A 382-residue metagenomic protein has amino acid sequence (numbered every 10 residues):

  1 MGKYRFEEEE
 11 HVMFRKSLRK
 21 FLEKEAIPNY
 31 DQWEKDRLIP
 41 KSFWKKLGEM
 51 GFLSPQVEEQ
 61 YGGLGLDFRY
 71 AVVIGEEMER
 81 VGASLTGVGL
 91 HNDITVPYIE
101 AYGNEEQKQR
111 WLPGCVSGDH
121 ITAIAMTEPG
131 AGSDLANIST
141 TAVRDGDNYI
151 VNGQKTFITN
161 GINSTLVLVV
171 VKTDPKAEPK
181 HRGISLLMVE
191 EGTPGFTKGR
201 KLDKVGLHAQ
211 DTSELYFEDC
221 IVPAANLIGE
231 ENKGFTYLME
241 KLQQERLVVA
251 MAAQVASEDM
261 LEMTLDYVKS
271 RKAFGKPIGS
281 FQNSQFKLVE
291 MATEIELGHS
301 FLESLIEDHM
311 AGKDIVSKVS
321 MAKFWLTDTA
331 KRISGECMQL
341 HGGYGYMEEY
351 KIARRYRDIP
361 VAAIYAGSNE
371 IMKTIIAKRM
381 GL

Functional and structural regions predicted by a protein language model:
M1-V81, L85, Y102-Q107, G114-D119 (+5 more regions): Alpha-helical interface subdomain recognition
G51, I74-E79, V170-K172, M188-P194 (+1 more regions): Short Ser/Thr-interspersed hydrophobic loop/turn segments at strand-loop and sheet-helix junctions that line or gate
L66, D134-A136, N160-T165, P179-G183 (+2 more regions): Short glycine/proline-enriched turns and hinge-like loops at secondary-structure junctions
V88, C115, G130-S133, F157-N160 (+2 more regions): Short Gly/Pro-enriched turn/cap motifs at secondary-structure boundaries
G118-M126, L168-V170: A short, Trp-centered hydrophobic/proline-enriched beta-strand micro-motif
N137, G192-P223: Flexible, small-/acidic-enriched active-site or ligand-binding loops
N148, N152-K198: A short core secondary-structure module
L215-Y237: Long, acidic (Asp/Glu-rich), low-complexity accessory segments flanking structured domains
